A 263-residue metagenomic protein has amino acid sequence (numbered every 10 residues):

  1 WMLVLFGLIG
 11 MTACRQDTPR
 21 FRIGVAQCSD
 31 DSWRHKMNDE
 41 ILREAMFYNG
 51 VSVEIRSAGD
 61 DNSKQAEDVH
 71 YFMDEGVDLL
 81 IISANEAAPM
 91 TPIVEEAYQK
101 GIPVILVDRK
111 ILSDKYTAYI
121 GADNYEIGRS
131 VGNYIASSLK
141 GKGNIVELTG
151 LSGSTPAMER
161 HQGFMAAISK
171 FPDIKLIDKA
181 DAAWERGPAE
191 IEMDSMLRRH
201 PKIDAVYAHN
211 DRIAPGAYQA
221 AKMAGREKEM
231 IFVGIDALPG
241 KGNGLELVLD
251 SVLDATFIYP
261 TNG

Functional and structural regions predicted by a protein language model:
W1-G10: Bacterial N-terminal signal peptides
A13-G263: A residue-level marker of the well-folded mature domains of exported/periplasmic proteins
